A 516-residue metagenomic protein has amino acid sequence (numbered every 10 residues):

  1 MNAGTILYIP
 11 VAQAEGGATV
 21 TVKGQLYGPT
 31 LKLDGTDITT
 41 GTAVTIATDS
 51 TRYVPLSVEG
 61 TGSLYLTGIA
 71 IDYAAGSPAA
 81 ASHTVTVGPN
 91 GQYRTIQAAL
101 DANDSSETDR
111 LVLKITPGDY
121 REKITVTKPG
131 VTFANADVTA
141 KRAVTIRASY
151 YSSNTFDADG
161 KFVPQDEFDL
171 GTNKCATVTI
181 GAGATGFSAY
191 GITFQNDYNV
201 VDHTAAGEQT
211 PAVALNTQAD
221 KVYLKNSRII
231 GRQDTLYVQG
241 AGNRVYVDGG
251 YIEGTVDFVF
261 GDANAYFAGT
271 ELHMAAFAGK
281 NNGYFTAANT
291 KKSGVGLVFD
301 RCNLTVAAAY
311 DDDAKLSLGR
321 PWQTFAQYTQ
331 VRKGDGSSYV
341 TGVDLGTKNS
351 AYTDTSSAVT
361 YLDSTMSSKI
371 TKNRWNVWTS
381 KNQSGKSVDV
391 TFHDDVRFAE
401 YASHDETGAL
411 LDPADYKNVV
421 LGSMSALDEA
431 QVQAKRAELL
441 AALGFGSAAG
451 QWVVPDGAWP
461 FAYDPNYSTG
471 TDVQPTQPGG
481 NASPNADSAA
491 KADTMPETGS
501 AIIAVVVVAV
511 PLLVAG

Functional and structural regions predicted by a protein language model:
M1-I6, T39, E167-L170, G207: Extracellular beta-rich ligand/substrate-recognition surface
N2-A18, G28, G41-A43, L66: Short beta-strands within extracellular/lumenal beta-sheet-rich domains
L26-D37: Short, surface-exposed beta-strand/strand-loop-strand elements in extracellular ectodomains
T42-Y53: Short, surface-exposed tryptophan/glycine-enriched loops that mediate extracellular molecular recognition
P55-L64: Short beta-strand-plus-loop segments that form exposed binding edges in beta-rich domains
P78-V87, R94-V473: Sequence-level preference for short, compositionally simple segments enriched in small aliphatic or small polar residues
S468-S500: C-terminal low-complexity, Ser/Thr- and acidic/Pro-rich disordered "stalk" regions positioned immediately N-terminal
S500-G516: A cross-kingdom C-terminal cell-surface attachment/processing module
